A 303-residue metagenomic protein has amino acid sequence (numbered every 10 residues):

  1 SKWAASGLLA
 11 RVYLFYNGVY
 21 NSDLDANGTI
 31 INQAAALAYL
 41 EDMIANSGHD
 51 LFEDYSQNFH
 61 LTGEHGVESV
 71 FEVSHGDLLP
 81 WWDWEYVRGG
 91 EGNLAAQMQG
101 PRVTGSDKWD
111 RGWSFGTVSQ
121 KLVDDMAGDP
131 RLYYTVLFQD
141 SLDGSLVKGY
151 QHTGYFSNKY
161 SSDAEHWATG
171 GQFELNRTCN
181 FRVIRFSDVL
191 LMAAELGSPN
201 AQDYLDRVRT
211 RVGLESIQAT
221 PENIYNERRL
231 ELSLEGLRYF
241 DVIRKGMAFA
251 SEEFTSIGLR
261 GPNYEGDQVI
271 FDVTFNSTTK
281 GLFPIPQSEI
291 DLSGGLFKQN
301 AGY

Functional and structural regions predicted by a protein language model:
K2-K148: An aromatic- and glycine-enriched ligand-binding surface/loop that stacks and positions planar moieties
H60-Q99, V103, N176, F181 (+1 more regions): Long, intrinsically disordered, low-complexity segments
Q120-F186: Flexible, polar/acidic helix-loop-strand segments at domain edges
T169-F181, M192, L196-N200, R207 (+1 more regions): Conserved, well-structured interaction surfaces
S187, A194, T220, I224: Hydrophobic, well-ordered secondary-structure elements that form the walls of internal hydrophobic environments
